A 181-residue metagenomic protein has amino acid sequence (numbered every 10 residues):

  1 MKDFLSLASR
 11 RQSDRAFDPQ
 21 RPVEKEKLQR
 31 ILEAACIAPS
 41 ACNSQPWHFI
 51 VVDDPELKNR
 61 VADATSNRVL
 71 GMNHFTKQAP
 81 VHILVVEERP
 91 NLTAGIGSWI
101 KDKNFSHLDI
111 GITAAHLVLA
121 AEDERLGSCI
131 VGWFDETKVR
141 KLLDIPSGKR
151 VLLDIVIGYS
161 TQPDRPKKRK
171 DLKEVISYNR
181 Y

Functional and structural regions predicted by a protein language model:
K2, K25-E33, N59: Short amphipathic alpha-helical segments
F4-A8, S13-D14, N91, L153-Y181: C-terminal helix-cap and adjacent tail motif
D14-R30: A short N-terminal beta-strand-loop micro-motif at the entrance of redox/enzyme domains
K27, N43-I110: Glycine/small-residue-rich phosphate/adenosyl-binding loop
E33, A38-P39, Q45-I50, H116: Short beta-strand segments
A35-C36, I83, R89, S98-L142: Small-aliphatic-rich amphipathic alpha-helix that forms the alpha element of a beta-alpha
V69-A79, I145-P166: A glycine-rich helix N-cap at a beta->alpha junction
